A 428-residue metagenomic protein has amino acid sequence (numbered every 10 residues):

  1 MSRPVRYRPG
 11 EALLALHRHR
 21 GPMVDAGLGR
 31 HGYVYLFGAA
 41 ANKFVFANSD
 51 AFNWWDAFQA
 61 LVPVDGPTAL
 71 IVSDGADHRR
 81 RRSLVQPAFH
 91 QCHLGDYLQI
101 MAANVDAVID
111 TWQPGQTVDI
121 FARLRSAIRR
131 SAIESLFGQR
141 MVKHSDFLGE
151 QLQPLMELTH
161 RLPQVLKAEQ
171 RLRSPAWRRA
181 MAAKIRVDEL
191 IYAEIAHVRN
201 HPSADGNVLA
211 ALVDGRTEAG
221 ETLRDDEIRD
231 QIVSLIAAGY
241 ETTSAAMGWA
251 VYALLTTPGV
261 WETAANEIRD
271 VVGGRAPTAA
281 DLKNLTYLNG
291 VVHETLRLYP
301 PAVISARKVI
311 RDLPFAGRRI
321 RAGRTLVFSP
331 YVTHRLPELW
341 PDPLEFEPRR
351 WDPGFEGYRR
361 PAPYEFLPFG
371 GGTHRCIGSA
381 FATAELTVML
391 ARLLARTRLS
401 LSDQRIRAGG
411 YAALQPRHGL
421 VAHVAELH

Functional and structural regions predicted by a protein language model:
M1, L98, A102, E150 (+8 more regions): Cytochrome P450 I-helix active-site segment
M1-R18, H31-G32, A39-K43, F58-R140 (+5 more regions): Cytochrome P450 catalytic-domain helical core, especially the substrate-recognition surface and oxygen-activation
S2-G21, A193, R275-A316: Conserved cytochrome P450 K-helix E-x-x-R motif and the immediately C-terminal K′/meander segment
L14-R18, V105, I128, Q151-Q153 (+3 more regions): Cytochrome P450 proximal C-terminal region
H90, R130, A183-A246, W261 (+3 more regions): Conserved cytochrome P450 catalytic core segment spanning the I/J/K helices
T242-E267, A380-R396: Cytochrome P450 catalytic-core helices
F328-G357: Conserved cytochrome P450 K-helix/beta-meander segment immediately N-terminal to the heme-binding cysteine loop
